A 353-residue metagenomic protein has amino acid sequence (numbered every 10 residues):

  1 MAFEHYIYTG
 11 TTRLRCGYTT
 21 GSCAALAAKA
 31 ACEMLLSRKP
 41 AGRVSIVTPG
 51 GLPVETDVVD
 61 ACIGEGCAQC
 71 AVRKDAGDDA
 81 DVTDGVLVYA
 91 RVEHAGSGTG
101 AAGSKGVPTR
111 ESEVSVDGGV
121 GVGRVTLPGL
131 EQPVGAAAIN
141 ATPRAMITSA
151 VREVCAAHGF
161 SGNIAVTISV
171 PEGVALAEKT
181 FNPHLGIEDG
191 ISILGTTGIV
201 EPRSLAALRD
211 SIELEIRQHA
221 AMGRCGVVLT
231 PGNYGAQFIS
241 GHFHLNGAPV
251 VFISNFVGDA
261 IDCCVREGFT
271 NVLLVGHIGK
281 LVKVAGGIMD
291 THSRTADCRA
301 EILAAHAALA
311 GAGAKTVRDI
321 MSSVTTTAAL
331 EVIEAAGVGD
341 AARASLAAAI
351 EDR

Functional and structural regions predicted by a protein language model:
M1-K179, P183-L185: Generic N-terminal targeting/processing segments that precede catalytic cores or assembly contacts
H5-Y8, R15, G21, L185-I191 (+3 more regions): A structural signal for small-residue-enriched, beta-sheet-centric alpha/beta enzyme cores and oligomeric scaffold folds
